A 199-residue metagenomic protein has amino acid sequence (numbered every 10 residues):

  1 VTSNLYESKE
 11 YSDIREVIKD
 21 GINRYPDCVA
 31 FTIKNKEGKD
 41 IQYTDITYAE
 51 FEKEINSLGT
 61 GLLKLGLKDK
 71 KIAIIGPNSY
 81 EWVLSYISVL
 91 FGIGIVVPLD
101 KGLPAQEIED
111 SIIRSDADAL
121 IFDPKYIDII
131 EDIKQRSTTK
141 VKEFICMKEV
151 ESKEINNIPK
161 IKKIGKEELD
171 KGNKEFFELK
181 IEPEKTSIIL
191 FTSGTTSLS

Functional and structural regions predicted by a protein language model:
V1-E16, K34-N35: Flexible, non-catalytic linker and terminal segments flanking ANL/adenylate-forming cores
E10, D27-I87, P104-E109, G165-E168: Conserved AMP-binding/adenylate-forming core of the ANL superfamily
P26-V29, C146, K163-F191, L198: Conserved pre-ATP/AMP-binding loop-to-beta segment of ANL
N56-T60, I113-D116, S197: Solvent-exposed alpha-helix faces
I72, V89, L120, T186 (+1 more regions): Conserved S/T- and glycine-rich ATP-binding loop of Class I adenylate-forming
F91-I164, F177: Structural core segment of the AMP-binding/adenylate-forming
